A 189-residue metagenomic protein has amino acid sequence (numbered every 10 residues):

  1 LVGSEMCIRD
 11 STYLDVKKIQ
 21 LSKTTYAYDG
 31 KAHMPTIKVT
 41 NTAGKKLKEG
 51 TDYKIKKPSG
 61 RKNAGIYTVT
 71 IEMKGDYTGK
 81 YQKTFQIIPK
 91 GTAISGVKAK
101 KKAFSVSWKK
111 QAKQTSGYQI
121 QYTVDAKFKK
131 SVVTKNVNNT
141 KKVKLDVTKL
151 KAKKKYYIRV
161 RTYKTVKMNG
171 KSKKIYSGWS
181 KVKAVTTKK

Functional and structural regions predicted by a protein language model:
L1-I8: Short, small-residue-biased leader/transition segments that mark boundaries at the very start of proteins
S11-K45: Solvent-exposed, low-complexity, repeat-rich "mucin-like" stalks and linkers
K45-T78: Serine/threonine-rich, repeat-prone extracellular segments and beta-strand-based repeat modules of secreted/surface
P89-K113, G170-K189: Pro/Thr/Ser/Gly-rich low-complexity, intrinsically disordered linker/stalk tracts
K113-K135: Extracellular low-complexity, O-glycosylation-prone stalks/linkers
K141-L145: Short S/T/G- and acidic-enriched coil/turn segments that sit immediately N-terminal to beta-strands in beta-sandwich
V147-M168: Beta-strand-rich modules
